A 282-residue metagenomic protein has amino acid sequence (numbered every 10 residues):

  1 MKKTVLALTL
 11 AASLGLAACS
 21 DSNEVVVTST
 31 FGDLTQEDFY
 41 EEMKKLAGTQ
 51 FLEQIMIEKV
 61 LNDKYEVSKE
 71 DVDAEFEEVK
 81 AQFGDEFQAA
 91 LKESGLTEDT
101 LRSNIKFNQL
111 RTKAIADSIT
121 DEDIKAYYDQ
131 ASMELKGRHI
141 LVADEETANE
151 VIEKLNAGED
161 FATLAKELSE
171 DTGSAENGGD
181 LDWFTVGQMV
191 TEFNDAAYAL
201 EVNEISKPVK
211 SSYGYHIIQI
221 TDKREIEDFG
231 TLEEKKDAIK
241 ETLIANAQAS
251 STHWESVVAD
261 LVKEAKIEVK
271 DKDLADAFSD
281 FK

Functional and structural regions predicted by a protein language model:
M1-E53, D260-K282: Short, low-structural-confidence N-terminal segments
C19-Q109, A116: N-terminal targeting/tethering segments
S22-E24, L96, I119, E134-H139 (+6 more regions): Extracytoplasmic
E24-M43, E58-Y65, T112-A114, Y128 (+5 more regions): FKBP-type peptidyl-prolyl cis-trans isomerase
N104-R138, N149-I152, K166-E167, H253 (+1 more regions): Acidic/polar surface patches and capping/hinge elements
K154-T191, D222, I226-E234: Peptidyl-prolyl cis-trans isomerase
N194-E201: Cell-wall glycan
S211, T221-K282: Extracytoplasmic/luminal low-complexity segments enriched in Pro/Gly and acidic/polar residues that act as flexible
